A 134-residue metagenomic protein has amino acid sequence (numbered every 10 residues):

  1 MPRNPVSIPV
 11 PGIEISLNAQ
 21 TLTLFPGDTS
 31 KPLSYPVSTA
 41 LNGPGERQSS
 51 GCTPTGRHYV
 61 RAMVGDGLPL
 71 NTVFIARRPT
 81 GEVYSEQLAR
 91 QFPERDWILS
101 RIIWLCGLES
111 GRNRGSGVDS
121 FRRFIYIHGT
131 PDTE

Functional and structural regions predicted by a protein language model:
P2-R122: Gly/Pro-biased beta-strand-loop elements
H128: Histidine-centered active-site/metal-ligand motif
D132-E134: Short, intrinsically disordered, charge-balanced linker/junction segments flanking boundaries in proteins
